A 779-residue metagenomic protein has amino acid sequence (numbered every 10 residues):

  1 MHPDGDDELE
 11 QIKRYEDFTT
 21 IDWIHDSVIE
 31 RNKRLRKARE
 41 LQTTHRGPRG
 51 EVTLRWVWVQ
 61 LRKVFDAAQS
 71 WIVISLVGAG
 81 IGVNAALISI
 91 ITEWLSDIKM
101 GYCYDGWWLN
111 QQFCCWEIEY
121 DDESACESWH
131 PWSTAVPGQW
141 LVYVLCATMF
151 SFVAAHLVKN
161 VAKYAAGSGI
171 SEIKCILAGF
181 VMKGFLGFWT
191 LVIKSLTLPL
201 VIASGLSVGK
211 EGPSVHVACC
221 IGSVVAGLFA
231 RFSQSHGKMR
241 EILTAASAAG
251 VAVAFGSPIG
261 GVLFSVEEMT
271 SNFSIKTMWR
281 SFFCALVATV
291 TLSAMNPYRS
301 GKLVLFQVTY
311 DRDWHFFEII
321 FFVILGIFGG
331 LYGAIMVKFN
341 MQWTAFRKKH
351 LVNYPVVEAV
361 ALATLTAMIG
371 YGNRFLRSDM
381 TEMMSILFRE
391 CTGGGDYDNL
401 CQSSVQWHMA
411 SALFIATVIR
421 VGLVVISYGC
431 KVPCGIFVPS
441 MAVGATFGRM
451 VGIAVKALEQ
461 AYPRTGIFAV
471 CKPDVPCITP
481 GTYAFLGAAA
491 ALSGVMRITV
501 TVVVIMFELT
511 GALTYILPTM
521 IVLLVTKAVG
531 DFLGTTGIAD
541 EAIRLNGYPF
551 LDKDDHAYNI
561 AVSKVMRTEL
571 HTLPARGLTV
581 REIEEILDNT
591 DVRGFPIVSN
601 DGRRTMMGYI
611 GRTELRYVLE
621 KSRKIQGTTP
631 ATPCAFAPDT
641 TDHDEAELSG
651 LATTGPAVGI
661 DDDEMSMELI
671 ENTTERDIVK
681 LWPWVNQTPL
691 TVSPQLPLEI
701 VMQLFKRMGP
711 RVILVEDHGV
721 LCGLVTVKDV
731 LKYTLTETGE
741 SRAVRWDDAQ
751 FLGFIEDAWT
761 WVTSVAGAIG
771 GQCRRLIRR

Functional and structural regions predicted by a protein language model:
M1-G602, M606-E671, I678-N686, I713 (+4 more regions): Alpha-helical transmembrane segments and immediately membrane-proximal extracytoplasmic
A165, F322, A749, A766-G767: Compositionally biased, low-complexity repeat tracts
L578-T579, P697, T726: Short loop/turn segments at beta->alpha junctions
W684-N686, T691, L696-M702, K706-P710: Structured, soluble regulatory/oligomerization domains located on the cytosolic or IMS-facing side of membrane proteins
Q703-V762: C-terminal interaction modules of eukaryotic adaptor/scaffold proteins
W761-R779: Extreme C-terminal disordered tails of eukaryotic proteins encode short linear targeting/docking signals used
